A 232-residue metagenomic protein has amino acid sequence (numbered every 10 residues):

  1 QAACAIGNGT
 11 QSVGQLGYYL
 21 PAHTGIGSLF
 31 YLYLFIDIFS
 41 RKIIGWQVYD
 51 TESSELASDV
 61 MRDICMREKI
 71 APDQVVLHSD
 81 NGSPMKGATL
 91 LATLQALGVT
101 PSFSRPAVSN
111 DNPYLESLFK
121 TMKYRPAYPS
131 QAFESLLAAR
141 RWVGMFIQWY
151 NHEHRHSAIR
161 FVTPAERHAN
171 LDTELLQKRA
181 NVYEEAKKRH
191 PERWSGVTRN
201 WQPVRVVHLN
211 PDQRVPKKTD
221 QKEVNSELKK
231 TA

Functional and structural regions predicted by a protein language model:
Q1-A232: Charged DNA-binding/catalytic regions of mobile-element recombinases
